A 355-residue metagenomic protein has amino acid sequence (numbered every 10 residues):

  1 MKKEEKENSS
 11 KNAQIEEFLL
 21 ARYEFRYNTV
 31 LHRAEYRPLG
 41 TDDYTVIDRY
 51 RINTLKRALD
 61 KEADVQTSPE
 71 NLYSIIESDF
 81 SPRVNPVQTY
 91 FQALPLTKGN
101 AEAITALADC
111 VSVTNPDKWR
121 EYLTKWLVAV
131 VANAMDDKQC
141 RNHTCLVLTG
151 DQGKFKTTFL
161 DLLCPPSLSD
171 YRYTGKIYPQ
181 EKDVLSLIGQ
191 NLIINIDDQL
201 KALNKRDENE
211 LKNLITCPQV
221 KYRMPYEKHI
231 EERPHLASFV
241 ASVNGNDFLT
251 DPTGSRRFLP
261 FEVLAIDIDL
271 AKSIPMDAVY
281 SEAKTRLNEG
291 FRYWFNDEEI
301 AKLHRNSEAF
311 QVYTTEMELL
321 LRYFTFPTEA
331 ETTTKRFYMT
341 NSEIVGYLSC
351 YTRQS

Functional and structural regions predicted by a protein language model:
M1-E102, D117, R353-S355: N-terminal nucleic-acid engagement/recognition segments and initiation subdomains in replication, restriction
S78-G189: P-loop NTPase catalytic core of nucleic-acid-dependent motor ATPases
V184-G189, M224-S242: AAA+/SF3 P-loop NTPase mechanochemical coupling elements
Q190-L192, C217, H235-S238, T253-L259: Short glycine-/polar-rich loops that comprise or flank the Walker A/P-loop and associated switch/sensor motifs
L192-I215, L249-S255: Conserved AAA+/SF3 P-loop NTPase catalytic/coupling segment centered on the Walker-B
E208-E231: Conserved catalytic/switch belt of AAA+ P-loop NTPases
L249-I268: A short helix-turn-beta junction within AAA+ P-loop NTPase domains corresponding to the substrate/partner-engaging
F291-S355: DNA transaction DNA-binding modules
